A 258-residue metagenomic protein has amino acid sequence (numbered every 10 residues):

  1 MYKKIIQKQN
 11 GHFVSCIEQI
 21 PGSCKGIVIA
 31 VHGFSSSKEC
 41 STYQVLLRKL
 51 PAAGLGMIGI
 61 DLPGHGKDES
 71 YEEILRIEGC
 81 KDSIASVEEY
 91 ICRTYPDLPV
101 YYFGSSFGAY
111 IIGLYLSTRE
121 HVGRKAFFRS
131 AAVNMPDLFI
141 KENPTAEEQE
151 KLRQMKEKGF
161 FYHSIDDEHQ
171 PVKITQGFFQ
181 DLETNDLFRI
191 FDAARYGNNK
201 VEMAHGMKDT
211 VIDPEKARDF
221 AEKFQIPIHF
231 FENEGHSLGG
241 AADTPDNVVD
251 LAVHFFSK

Functional and structural regions predicted by a protein language model:
M1-P21: N-terminal cap/lid segment of alpha/beta-hydrolase-fold proteins
K25-G33: Short beta-strand element of the alpha/beta-hydrolase
S35-L47, E215: The serine-hydrolase catalytic nucleophile loop
Y43, L47-E69: Conserved alpha/beta-hydrolase
H65-Y95: Catalytic nucleophile-loop/oxyanion-hole region of alpha/beta-hydrolase and closely related hydrolase-like folds
Y102-G104, R129: Short beta-strand immediately N-terminal to the catalytic nucleophile in serine-hydrolase-like folds
G104-I112: Gly/Ala-rich beta-loop-alpha elbow adjacent to hydrolase catalytic centers
Y110, V122-D219, K223, P227-F230 (+1 more regions): The alpha/beta-hydrolase serine catalytic core
